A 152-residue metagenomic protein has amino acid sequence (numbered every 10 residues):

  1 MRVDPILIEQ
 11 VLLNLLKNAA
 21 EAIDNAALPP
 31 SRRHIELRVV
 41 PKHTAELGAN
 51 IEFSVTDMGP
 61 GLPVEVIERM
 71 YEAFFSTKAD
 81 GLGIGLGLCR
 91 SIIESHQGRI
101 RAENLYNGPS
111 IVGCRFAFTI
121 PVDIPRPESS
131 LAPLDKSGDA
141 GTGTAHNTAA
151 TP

Functional and structural regions predicted by a protein language model:
V3, L28, T77: Conserved micro-motifs of the catalytic ATP-binding
I8-E9: A residue-level detector for a conserved hydrophobic packing site within the catalytic ATP-binding domain
L13-E21: Conserved polar catalytic motif of the HATPase_c/GHKL fold
A20-A49, L105-S110: ATP-lid-like helix-loop hinge signature
D57: Acidic ATP/Mg2+-coordinating residue in the GHKL
G61-R69: Short helix N-cap motif at coil->helix boundaries in the Bergerat
I93-E94: Detector for a conserved hydrophobic position within an alpha-helical segment of the HATPase_c
G98, A102-L105: Conserved glycine-rich
